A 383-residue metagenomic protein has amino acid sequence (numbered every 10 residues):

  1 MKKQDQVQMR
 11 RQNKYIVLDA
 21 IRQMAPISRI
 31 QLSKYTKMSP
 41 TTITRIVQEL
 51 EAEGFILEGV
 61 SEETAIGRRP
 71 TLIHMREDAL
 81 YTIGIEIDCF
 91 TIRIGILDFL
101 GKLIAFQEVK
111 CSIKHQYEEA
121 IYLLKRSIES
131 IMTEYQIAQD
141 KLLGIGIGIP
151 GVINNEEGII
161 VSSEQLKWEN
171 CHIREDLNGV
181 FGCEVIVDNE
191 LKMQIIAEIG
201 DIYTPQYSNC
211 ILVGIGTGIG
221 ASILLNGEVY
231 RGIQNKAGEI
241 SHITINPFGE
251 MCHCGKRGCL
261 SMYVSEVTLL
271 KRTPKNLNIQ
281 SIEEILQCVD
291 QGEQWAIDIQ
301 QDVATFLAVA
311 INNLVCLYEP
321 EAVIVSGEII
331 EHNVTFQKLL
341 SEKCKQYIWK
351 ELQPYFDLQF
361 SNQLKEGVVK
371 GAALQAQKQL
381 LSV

Functional and structural regions predicted by a protein language model:
M1-V60, T64-D140, F248, K256-V383: ATP-binding/phosphotransfer module of carbohydrate and carboxylate kinases, centering on a glycine-rich
T82-E86, L142-G146, C210-G214, G220-S222: Short glycine-aspartate micro-motif
I92-R93, I149, G218-I219: Short loop/turn microsegments at loop-to-beta-strand junctions
D98, N155, L224: Short, acidic, Ser/Thr-enriched surface-loop or helix-capping motifs
F106-E108, Q116-A120, E169, V180-Q294: Glycine/GP-enriched mid-protein hinge/lid loop-to-helix segment characteristic of carbohydrate kinases
Q107, C111-N209, V334-Q346: Glycine-rich phosphate-binding loop and adjoining helix at the ATP-binding site of ATP-dependent phosphoryl-transfer
